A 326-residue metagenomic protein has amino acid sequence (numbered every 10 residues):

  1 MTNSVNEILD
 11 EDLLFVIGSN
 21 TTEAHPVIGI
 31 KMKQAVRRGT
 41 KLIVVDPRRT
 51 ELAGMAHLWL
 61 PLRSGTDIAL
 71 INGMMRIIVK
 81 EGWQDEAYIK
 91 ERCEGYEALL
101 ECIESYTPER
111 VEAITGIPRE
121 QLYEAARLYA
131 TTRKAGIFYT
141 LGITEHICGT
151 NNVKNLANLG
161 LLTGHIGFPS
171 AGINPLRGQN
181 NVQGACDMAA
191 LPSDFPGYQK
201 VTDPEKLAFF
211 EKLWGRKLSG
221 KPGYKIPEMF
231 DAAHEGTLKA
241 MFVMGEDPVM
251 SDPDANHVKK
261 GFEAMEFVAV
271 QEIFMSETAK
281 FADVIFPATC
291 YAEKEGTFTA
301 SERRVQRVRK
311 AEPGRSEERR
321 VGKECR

Functional and structural regions predicted by a protein language model:
M1-N181, K200-R326: Cofactor-pocket helix-loop regions in the catalytic cores of large enzyme subunits
C186: Long, His/Glu/Asp-enriched segments that create or flank divalent metal/ion-associated functional microenvironments
